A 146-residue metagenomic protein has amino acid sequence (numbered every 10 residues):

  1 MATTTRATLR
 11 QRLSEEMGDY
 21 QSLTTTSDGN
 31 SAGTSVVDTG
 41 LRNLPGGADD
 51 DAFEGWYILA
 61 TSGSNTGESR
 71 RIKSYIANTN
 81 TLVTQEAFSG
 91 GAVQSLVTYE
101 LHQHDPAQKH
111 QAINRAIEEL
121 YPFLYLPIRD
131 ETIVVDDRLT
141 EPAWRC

Functional and structural regions predicted by a protein language model:
M1-N30, G40-S69, S74-S89, Q94-C146: Glycine-enriched, solvent-exposed interface loops adjoining structured elements
S35-V36: Short glycine-/aliphatic-rich beta-strand segments at the starts of folded cytosolic domains
